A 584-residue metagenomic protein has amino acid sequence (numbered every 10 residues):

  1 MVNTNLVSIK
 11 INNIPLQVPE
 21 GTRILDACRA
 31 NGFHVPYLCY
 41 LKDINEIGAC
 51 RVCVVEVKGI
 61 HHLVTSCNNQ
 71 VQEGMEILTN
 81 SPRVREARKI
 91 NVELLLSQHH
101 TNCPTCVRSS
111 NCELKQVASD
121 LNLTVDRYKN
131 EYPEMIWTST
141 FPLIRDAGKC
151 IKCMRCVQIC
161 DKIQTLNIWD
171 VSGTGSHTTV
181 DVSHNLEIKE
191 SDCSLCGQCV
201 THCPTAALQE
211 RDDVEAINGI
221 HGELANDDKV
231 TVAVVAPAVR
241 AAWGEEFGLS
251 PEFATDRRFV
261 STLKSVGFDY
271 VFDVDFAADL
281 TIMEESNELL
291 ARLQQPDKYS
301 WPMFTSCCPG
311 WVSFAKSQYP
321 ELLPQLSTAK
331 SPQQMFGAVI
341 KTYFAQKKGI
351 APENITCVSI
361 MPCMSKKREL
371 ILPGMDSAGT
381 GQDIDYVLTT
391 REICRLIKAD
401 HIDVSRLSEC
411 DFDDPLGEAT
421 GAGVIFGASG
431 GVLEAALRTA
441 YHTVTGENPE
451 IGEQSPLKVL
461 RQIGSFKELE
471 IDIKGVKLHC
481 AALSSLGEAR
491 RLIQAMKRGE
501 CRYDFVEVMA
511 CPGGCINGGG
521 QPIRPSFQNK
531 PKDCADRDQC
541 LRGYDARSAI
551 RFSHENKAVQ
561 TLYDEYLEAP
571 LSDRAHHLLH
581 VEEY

Functional and structural regions predicted by a protein language model:
M1-R23: Generic start-of-chain signal for non-secretory N-termini
S8, E20-G74, N80, V84 (+1 more regions): Iron-sulfur-associated redox domains of electron-transfer enzymes in respiratory and anaerobic energy metabolism
N12-I14, S183-N185, A238: Short strand-loop junctions, especially beta-strand C-caps/beta-turns that link beta-sheets to coils or alpha-helices
L16, T138, G148, S191 (+3 more regions): Residues that cap or flank secondary-structure elements
P19, F141, I151, S194 (+2 more regions): Residue-level recognition of alpha-helix initiation/capping sites
R51-L195, T201, L208-A225, V230: Fe-S ferredoxin-like electron-transfer domains and their immediately adjacent linker/connector regions across
N167, V200, I393-I397: Mobile "lid/hinge" segments at catalytic clefts and subdomain interfaces of large enzymes
